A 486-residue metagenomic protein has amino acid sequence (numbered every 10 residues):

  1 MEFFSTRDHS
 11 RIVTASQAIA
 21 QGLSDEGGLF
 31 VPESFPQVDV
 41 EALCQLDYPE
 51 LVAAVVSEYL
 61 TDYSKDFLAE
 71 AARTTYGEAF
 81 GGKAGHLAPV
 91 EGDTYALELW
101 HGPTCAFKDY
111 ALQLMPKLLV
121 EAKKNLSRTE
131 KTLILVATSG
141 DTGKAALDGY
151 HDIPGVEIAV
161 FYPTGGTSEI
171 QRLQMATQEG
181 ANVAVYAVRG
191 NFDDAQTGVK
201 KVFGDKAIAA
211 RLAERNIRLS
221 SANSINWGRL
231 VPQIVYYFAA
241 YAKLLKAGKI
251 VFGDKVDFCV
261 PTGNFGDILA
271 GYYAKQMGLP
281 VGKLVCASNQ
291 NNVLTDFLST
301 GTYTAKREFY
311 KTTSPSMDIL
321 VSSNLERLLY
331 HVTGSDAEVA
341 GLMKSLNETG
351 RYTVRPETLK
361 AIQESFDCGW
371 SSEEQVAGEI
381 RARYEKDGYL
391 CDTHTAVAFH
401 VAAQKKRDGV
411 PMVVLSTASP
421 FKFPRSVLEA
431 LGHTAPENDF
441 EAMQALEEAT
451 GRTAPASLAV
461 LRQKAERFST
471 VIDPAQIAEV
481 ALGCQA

Functional and structural regions predicted by a protein language model:
M1-A486: PLP-dependent amino-acid enzyme catalytic core
